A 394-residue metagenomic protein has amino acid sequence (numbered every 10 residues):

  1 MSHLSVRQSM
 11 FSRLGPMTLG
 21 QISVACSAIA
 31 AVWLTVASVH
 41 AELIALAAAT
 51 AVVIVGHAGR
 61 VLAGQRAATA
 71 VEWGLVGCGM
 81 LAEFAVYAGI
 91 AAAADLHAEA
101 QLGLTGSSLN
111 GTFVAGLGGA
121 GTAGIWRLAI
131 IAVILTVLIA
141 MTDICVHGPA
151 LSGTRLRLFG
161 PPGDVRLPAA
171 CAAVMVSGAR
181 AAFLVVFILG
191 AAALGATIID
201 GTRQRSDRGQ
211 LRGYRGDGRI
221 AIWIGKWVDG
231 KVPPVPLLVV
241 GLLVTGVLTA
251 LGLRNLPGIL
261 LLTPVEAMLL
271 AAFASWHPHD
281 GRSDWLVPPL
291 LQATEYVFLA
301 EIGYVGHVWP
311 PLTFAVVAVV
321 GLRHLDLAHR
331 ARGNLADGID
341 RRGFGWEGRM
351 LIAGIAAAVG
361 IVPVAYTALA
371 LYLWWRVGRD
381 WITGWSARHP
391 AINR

Functional and structural regions predicted by a protein language model:
M1-R7, V76-R394: A feature for the membrane-embedded catalytic helix bundles of lipid/isoprenoid biosynthetic enzymes
R13-A70, I130-L135, L184, P257-M268 (+1 more regions): Membrane-embedded alpha-helical segments that form the functional core of polytopic membrane enzymes, especially those
V71-L75: Short linear recognition/processing motifs and adjacent strand/loop elements at protein termini and domain edges
